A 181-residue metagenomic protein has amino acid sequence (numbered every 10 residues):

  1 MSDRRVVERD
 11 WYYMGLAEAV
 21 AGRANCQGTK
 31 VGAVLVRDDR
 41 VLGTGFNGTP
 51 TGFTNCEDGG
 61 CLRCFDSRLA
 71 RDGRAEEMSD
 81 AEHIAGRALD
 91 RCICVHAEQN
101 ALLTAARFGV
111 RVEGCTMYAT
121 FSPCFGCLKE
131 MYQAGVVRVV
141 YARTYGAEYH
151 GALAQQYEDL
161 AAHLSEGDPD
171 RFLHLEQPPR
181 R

Functional and structural regions predicted by a protein language model:
M1-R181: Zinc-dependent deaminase catalytic domain
